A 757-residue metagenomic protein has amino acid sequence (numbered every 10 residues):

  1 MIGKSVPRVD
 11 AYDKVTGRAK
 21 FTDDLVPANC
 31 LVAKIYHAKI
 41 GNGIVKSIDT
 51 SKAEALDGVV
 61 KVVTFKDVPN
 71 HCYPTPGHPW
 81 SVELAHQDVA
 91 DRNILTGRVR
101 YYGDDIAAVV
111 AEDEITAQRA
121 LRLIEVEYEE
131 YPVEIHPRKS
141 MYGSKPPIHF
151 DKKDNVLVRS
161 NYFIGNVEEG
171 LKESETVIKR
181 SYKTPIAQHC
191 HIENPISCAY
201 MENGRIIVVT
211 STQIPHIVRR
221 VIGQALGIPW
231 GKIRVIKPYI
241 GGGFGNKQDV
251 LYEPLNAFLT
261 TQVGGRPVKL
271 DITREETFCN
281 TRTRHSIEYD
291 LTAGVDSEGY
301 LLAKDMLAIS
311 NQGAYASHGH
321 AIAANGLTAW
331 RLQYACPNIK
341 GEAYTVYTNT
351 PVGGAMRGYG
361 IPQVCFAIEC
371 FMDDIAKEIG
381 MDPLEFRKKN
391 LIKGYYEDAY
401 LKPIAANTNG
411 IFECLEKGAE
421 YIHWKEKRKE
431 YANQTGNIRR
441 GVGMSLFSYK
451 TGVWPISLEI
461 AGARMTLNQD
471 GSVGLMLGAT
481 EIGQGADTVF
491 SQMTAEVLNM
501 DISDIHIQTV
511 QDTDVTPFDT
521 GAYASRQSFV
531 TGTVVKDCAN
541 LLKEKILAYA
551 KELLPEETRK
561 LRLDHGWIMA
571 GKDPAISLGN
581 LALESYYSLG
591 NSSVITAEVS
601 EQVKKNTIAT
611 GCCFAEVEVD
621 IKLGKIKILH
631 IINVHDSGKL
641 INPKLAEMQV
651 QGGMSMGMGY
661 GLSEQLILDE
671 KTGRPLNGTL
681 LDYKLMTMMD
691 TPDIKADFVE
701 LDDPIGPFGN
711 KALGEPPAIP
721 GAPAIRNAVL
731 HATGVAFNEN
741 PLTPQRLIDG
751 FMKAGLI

Functional and structural regions predicted by a protein language model:
M1-D154, V177-R180, G264: Flexible, low-hydrophobicity surface segments
K4, D10-D13, V82-H86, N155-S197 (+5 more regions): Glycine-rich loop/linker segments at domain edges
F65-K66, G227-K232, T261-V268, S297 (+3 more regions): C-terminal catalytic domains of large/alpha subunits in multi-subunit enzymes
C72-G77, A120-L123, R219-V221, F244-V250 (+11 more regions): Short acidic, glycine/serine/threonine-rich loops at helix termini
G97-R98, P229-G231, I236-K237, Q262-T273 (+1 more regions): Conserved catalytic cysteine-centered active-site region of acyl-thioester-dependent Claisen-condensing enzymes
S144-L226, L391-S472, V599, L676-M688 (+1 more regions): Helix-loop-helix junctions that connect adjacent transmembrane helices in secondary transporters/permeases, recognized
G243-L270, A486-M493: Thiamine diphosphate
